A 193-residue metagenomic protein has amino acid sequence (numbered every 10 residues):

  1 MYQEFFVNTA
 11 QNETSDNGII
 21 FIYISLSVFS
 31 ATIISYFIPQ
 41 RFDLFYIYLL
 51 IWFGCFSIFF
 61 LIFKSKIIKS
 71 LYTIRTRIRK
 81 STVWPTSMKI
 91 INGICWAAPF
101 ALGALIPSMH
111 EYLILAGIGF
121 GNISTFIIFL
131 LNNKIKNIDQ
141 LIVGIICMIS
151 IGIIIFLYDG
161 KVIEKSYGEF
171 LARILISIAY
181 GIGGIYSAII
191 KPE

Functional and structural regions predicted by a protein language model:
M1-F21: N-terminal juxtamembrane cytosolic/stromal segments of multi-pass membrane proteins
D16-I22, Y46, K136-V143: Membrane-interfacial loop-to-transmembrane alpha-helix junctions, especially the N-terminal start
I22-L105: Selected alpha-helical membrane-embedding segments in polytopic membrane proteins
Y36-I51, A101-G117, F156-A172: Membrane-helix interface and helix-disruption motif detector
F53-F60, A116-I128, L175-S187: Alpha-helical transmembrane segments and their membrane-interface exit regions
F60-R79, F126-N133, G184-E193: C-terminal ends of transmembrane helices
V83-I145: Membrane-proximal helix-loop-helix units in multi-pass membrane proteins
I128-E193: Terminal transmembrane helical module of multi-pass membrane proteins
